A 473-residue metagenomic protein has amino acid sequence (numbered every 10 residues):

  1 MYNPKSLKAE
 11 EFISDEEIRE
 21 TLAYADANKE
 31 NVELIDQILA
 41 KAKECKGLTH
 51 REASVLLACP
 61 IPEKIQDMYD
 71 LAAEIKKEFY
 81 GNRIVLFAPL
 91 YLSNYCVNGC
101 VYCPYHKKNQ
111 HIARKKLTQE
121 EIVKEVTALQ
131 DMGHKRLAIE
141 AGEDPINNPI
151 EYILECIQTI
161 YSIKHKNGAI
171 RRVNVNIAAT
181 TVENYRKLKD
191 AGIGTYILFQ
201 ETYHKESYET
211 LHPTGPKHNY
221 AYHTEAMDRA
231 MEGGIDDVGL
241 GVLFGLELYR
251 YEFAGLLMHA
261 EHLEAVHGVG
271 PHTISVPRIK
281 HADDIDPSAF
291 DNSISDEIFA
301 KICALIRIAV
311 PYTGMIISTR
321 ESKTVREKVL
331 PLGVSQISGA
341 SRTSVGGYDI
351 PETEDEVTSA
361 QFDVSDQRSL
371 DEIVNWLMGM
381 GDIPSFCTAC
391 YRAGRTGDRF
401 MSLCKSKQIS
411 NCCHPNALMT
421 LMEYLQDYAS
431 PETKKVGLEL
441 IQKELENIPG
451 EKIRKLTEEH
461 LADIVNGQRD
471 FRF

Functional and structural regions predicted by a protein language model:
M1-Q37, K41, T324-S335, S341-F473: Radical SAM enzyme core and accessory elements
D36, A40, E44-I84: An N-cap/entry alpha-helix motif that binds or orients negatively charged groups
K41, I75, L129-M132, I163 (+4 more regions): Change "in soluble alpha/beta enzymes" to "in soluble alpha/beta proteins
Y80-E121: Canonical Radical SAM [4Fe-4S] cluster-binding loop centered on the CxxxCxxC motif and its immediate flanking residues
A88, V126, L154-Y161, Y185 (+5 more regions): Generic structural signal for well-ordered alpha-helices, preferentially at hydrophobic/aromatic core positions
K107-K124, A128-M231, D236-L246, G268-S275 (+1 more regions): Core AdoMet radical
A141, T195, Q200, A221-I285 (+3 more regions): Conserved C-terminal portion of the radical SAM core fold that forms the substrate/S-adenosylmethionine-binding
L211-K217, S288-N292, S359: Short glycine-enriched, charge-decorated loop/helix-capping segments at active-site entrances that position
